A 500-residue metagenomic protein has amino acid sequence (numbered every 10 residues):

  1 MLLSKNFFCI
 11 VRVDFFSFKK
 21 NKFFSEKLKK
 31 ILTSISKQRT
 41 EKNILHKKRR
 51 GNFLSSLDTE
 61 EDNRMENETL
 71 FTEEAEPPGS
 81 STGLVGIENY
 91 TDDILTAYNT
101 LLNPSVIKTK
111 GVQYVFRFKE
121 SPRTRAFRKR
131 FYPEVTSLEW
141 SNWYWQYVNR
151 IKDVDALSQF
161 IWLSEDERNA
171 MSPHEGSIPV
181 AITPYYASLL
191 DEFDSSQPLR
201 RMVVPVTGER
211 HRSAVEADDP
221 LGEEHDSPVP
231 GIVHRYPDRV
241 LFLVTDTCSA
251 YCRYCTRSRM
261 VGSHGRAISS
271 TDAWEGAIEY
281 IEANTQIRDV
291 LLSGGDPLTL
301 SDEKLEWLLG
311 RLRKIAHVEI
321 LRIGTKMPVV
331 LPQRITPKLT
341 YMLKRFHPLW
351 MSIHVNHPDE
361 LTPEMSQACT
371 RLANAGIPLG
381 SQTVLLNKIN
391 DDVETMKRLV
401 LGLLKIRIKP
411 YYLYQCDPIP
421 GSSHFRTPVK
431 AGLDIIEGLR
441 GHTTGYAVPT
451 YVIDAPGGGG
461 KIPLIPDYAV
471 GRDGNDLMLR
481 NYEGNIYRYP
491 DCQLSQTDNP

Functional and structural regions predicted by a protein language model:
F24, T33-R39, N43-H234: Flexible, acidic/Gly-rich N-terminal and inter-domain linker regions that tether and position cofactor-handling modules
S227-P230, L241-L243, E275-Y280: Short, charged beta->alpha transition segments
H234-T271, I323: Canonical Radical SAM [4Fe-4S] cluster-binding loop centered on the CxxxCxxC motif and its immediate flanking residues
W274-D289, L298-T443: Conserved AdoMet/S-adenosylmethionine-binding subsite of the radical SAM
D434-P500: C-terminal accessory regions of radical SAM enzymes
